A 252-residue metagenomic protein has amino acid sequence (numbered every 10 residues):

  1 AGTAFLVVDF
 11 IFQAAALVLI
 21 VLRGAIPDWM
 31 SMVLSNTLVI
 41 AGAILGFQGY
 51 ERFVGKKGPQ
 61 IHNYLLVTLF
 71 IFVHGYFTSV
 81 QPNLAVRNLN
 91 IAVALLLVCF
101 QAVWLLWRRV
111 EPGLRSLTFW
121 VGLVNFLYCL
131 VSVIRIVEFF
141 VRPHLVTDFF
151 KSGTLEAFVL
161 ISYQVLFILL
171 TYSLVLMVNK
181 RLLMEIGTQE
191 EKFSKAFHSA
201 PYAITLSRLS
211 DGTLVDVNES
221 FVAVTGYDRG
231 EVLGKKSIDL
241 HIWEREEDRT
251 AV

Functional and structural regions predicted by a protein language model:
A1-T3, A15-A157, I161-V178: Juxtamembrane segments at transmembrane-helix boundaries in multi-pass signal-transduction membrane proteins
Y172, N179-L182, I186-F193: Heptad-repeat alpha-helical coiled-coil signal-transmission segments
T188-G212, E219, A223: PAS/LOV and related PAS-like sensory modules
F221-L233: PAS/PAS-like sensory domain cap-loop motif
K236, L240-V252: Terminal output helix/cap of sensory domains in signal transduction proteins
